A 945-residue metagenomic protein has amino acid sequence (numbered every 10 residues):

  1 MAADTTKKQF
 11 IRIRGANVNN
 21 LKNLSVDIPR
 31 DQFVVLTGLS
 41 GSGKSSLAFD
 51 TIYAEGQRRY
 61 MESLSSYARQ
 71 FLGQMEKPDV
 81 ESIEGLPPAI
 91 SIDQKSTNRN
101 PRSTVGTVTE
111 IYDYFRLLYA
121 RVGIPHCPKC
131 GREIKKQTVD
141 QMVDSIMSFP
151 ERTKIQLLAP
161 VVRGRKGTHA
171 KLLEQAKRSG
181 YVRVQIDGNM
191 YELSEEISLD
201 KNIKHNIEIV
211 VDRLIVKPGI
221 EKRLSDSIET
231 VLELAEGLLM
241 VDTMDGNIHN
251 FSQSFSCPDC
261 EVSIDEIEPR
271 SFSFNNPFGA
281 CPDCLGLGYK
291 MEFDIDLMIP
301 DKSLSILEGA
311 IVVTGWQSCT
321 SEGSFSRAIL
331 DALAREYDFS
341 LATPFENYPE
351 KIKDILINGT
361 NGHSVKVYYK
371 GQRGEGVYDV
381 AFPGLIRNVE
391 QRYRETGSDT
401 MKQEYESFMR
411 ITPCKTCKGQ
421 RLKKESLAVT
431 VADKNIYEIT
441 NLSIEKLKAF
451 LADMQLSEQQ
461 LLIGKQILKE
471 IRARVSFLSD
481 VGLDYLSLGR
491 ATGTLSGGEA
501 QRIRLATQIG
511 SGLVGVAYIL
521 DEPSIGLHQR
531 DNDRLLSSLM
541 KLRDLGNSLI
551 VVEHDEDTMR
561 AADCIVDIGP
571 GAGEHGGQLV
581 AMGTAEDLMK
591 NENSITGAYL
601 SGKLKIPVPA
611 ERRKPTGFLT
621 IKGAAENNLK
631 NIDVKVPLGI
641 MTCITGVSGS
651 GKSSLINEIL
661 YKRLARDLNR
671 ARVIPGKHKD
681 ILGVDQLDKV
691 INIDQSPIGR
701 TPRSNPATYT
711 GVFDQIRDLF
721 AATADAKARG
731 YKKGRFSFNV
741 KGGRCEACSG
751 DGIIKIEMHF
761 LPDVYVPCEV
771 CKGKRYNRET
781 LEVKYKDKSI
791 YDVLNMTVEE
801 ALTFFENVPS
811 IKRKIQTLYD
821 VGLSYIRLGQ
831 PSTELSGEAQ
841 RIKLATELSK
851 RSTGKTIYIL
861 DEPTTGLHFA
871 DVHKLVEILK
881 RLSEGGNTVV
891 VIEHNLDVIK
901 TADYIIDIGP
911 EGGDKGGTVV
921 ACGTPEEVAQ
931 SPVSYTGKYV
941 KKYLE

Functional and structural regions predicted by a protein language model:
M1-E945: Conserved phosphate-binding elements of NTP-dependent enzyme cores
